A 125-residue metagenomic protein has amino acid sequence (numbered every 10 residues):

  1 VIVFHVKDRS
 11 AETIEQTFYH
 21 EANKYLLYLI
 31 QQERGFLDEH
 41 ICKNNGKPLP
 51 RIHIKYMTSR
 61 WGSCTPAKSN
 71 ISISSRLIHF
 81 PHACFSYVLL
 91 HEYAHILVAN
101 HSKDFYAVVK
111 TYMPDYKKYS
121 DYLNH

Functional and structural regions predicted by a protein language model:
V1-Y87, I96-H125: Active-site-proximal or metal-binding-adjacent scaffold patches in catalytic folds
E92: Walker B catalytic acidic pair
